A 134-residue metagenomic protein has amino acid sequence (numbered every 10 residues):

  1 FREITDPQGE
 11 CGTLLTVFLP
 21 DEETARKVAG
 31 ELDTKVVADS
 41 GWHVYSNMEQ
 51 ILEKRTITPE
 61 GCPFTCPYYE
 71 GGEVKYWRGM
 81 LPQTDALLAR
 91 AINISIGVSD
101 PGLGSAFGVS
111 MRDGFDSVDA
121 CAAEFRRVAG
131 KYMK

Functional and structural regions predicted by a protein language model:
F1-T16: Conserved glycine-rich beta-strand-loop-beta hairpin in the small C-terminal domain of fold type I
T13, A29, I92: Residue-level detector of short, conserved catalytic/binding motifs and their immediate flanks
L19-T24: Helix N-cap motif at beta-to-alpha junctions
A25-K35, C121-F125: Short amphipathic alpha-helices in soluble, non-transmembrane regions that often serve as interface/regulatory elements
G30-E60: Acidic, glycine-rich loop-and-strand cores that form catalytic or ligand-binding grooves in diverse globular domains
I57-K134: PLP-dependent enzyme catalytic core of the Aspartate aminotransferase-like
